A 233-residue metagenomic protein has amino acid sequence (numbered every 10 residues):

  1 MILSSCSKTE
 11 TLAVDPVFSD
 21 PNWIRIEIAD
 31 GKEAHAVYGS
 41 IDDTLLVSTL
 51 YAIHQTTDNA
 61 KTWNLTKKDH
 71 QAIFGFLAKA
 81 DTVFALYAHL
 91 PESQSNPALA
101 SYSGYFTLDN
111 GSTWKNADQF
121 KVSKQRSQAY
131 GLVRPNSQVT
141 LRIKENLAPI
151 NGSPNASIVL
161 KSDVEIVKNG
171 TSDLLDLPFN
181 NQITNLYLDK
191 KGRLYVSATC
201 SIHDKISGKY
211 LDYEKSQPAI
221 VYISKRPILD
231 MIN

Functional and structural regions predicted by a protein language model:
M1, C6-N233: Extracellular glycan-interacting surfaces
